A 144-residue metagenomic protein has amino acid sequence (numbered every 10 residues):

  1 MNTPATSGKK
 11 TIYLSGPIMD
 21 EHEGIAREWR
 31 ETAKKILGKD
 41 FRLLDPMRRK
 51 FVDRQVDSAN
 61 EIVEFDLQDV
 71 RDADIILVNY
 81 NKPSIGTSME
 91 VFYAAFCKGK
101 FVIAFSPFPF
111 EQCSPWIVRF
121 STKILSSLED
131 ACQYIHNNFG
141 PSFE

Functional and structural regions predicted by a protein language model:
M1-E144: Conserved catalytic or regulatory cores that recognize and/or transform ribose-phosphate-containing ligands
